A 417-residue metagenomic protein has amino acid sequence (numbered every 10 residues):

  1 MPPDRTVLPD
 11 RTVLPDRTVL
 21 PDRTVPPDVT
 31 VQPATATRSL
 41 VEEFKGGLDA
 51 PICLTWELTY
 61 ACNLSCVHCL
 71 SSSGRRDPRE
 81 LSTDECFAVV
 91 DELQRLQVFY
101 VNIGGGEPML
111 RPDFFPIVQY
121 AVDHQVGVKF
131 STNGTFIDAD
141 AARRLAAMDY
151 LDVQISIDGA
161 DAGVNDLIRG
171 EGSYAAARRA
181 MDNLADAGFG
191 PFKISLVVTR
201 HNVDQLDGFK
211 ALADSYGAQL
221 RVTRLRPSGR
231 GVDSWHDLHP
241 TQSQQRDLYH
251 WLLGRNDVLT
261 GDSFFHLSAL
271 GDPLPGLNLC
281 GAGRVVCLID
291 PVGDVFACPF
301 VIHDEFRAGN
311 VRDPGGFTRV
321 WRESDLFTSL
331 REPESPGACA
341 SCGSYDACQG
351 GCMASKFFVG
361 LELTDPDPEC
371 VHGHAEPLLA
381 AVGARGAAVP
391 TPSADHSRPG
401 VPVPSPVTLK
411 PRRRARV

Functional and structural regions predicted by a protein language model:
M1-R11, D16-R23, D28-V29, L81 (+2 more regions): Radical SAM enzyme [4Fe-4S]-AdoMet core and its adjacent flexible, acidic and glycine-rich loops/tails across
P2-T6, T12, T18, T24 (+1 more regions): Conserved alpha-helical substructure of the radical SAM core
A50, V122, G190, C280-G281 (+1 more regions): Residue-level preference for beta-strand/loop junctions
E92-G105, D325-L326, D365-V417: Short Fe-S-cluster ligation motifs
E92-R95, A147, D186, S215-G217 (+2 more regions): Alpha-helix termination/capping residues and helix-transition junctions
A218, R230, S263-P377: Accessory C-terminal segments flanking Radical SAM cores
